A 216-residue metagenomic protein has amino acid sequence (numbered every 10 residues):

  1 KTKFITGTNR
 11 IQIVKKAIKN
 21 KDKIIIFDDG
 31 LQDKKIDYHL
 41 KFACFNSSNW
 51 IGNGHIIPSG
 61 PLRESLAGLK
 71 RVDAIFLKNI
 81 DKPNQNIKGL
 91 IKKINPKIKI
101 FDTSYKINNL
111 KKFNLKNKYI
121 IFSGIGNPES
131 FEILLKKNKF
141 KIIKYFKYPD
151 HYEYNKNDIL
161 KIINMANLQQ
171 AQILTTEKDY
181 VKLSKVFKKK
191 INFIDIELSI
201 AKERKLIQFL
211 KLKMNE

Functional and structural regions predicted by a protein language model:
K1-N95: Phosphate/Mg2+-binding loops and adjacent switch elements in nucleotide/diphosphate-handling enzyme cores
I5, F45, T103, F146 (+1 more regions): Hydrophobic residues at beta-strand termini and immediately following loops that shape nucleotide-binding pockets
D22-K23, Y38, K116, L168-A171: Short, high-confidence coil segments that cap the C-terminus of an alpha-helix and link into the following beta-strand
I36, I51-P61, L110-F113, E153-K156 (+1 more regions): Short, charged, surface-exposed secondary-structure boundary motifs
D73-P83, T103-N108, F122-N127, P149-E153 (+2 more regions): G-domain G4 guanine-recognition motif of GTPases
F113-K156: Redox- and metal-dependent alpha/beta enzyme cores, enriched for Fe-S-associated oxidoreductases and cofactor-handling
P149-Y152, K189-E216: Short, flexible loop segments at boundaries between secondary-structure elements
E153-Q169, K178-Y180: A short, acidic, amphipathic alpha-helical segment used as a generic capping/interface helix at domain edges
